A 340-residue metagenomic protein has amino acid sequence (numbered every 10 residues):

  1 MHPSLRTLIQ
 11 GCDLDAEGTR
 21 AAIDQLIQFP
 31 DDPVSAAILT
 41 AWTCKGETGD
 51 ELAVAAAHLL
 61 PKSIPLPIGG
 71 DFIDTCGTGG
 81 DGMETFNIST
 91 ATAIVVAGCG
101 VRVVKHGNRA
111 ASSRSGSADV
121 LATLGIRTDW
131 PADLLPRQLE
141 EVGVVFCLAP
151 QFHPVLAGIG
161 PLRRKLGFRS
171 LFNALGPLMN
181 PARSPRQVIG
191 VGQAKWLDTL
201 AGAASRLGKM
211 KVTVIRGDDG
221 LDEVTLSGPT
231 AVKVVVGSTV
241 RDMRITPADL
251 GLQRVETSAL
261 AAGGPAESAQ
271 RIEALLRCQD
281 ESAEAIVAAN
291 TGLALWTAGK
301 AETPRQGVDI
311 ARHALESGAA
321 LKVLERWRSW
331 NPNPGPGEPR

Functional and structural regions predicted by a protein language model:
M1, L8-L52, L60-I68, I286: N-terminal glycine-rich anion-binding loops that anchor highly charged ligand groups
M1-C12, T75-M83: N-terminal basic/disordered segments at the start of proteins
T7, P61-I64, T85, G100 (+2 more regions): Glycine-rich anion-binding loops and their surrounding alpha/beta cores
A37, A91-V95, I286, N290-L293: Short amphipathic alpha-helical face segments that pack within enzyme cores and frequently flank/anchor catalytic
L39, F86-V142: A glycine-rich phosphate/pyrophosphate-binding beta-strand-loop-alpha-helix module
L39-T43, D74-G79, A294-T297: Short glycine-rich or small-residue beta-strand-to-loop segments that form or flank ligand, phosphate, metal/Fe-S
G46-A111: Active-site cofactor/substrate anionic-group-binding motifs, chiefly glycine- and Lys/Arg-rich phosphate-binding loops
